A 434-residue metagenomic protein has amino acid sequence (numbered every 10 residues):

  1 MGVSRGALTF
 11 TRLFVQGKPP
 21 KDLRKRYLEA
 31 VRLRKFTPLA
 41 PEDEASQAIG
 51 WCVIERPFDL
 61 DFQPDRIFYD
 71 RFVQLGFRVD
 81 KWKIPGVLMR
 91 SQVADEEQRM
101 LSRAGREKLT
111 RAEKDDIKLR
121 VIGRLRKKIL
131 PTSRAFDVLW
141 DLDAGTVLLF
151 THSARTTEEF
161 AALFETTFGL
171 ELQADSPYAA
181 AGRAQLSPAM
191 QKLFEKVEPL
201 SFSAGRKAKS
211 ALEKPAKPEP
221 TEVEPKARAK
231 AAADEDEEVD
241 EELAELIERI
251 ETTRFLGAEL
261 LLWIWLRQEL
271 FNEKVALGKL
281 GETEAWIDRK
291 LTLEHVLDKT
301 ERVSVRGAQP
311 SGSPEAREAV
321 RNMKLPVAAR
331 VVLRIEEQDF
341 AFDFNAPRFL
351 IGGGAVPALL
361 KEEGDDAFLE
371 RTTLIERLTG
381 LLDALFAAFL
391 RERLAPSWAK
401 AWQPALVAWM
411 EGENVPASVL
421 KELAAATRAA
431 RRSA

Functional and structural regions predicted by a protein language model:
M1-A434: Intrinsically disordered, low-complexity, charge-rich terminal extensions of nucleic-acid-associated complexes
